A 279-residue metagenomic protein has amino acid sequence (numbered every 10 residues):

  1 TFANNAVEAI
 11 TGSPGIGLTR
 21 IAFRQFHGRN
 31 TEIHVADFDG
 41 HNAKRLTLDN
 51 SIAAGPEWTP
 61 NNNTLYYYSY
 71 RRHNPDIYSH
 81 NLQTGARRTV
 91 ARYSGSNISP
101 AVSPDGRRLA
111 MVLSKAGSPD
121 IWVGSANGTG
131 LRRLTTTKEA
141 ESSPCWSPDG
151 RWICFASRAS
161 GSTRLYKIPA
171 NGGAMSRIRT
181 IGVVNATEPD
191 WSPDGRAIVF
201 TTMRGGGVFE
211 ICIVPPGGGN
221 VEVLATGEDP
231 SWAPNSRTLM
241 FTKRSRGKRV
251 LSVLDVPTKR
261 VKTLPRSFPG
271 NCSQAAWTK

Functional and structural regions predicted by a protein language model:
T1-K279: Sequence signature of WD/YWTD-type beta-propeller architectures
